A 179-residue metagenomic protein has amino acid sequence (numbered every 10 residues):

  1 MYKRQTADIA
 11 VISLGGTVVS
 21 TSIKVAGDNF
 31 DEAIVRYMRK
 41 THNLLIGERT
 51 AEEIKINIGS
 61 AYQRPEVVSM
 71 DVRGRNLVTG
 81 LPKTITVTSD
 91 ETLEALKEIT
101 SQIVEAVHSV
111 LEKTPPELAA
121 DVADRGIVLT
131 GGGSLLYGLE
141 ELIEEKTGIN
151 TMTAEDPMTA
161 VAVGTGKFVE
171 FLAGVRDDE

Functional and structural regions predicted by a protein language model:
M1-Q5: Conserved small/polar residues in nucleotide/adenosyl-binding loops
A7-I12: Short beta-strand scaffold segments in enzyme catalytic cores
S13-K97: Phosphate-binding glycine-rich/basic clefts of nucleotide- and phosphate-handling proteins, predominantly
G16-V18, A120-R125, T147-N150: Short, surface-exposed connector motifs at secondary-structure boundaries
G47, E66, K167-E179: Acidic, glycine/GT-rich loop-and beta-edge segments that sit at the periphery of enzyme/chaperone cores
A95-V122, F168-F171: Phosphate/ATP-binding catalytic cores across multiple sugar-kinase/actin-like superfamilies, primarily ASKHA
A119-I143: Glycine-rich phosphate-binding loops at beta-strand->alpha-helix junctions
E141-G166, V175: Conserved phosphate-binding/catalytic loops in two-lobed NTP-binding clefts
